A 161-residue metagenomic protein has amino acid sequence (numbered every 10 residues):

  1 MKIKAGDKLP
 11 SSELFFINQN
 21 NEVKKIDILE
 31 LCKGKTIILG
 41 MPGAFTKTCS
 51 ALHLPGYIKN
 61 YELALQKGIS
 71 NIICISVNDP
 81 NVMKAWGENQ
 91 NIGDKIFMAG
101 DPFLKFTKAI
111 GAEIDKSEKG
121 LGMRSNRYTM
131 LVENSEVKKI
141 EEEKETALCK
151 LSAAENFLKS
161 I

Functional and structural regions predicted by a protein language model:
M1-I161: Chalcogenol-based redox active-site neighborhoods
